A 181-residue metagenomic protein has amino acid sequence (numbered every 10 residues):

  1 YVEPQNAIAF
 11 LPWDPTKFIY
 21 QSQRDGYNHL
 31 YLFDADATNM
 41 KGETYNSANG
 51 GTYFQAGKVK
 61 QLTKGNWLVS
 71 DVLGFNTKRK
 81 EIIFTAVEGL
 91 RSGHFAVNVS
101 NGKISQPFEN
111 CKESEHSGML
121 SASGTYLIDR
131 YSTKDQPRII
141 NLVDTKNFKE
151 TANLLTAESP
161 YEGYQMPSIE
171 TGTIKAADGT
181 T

Functional and structural regions predicted by a protein language model:
Y1-T181: Peripheral, non-catalytic segments that deliver or gate enzyme domains
